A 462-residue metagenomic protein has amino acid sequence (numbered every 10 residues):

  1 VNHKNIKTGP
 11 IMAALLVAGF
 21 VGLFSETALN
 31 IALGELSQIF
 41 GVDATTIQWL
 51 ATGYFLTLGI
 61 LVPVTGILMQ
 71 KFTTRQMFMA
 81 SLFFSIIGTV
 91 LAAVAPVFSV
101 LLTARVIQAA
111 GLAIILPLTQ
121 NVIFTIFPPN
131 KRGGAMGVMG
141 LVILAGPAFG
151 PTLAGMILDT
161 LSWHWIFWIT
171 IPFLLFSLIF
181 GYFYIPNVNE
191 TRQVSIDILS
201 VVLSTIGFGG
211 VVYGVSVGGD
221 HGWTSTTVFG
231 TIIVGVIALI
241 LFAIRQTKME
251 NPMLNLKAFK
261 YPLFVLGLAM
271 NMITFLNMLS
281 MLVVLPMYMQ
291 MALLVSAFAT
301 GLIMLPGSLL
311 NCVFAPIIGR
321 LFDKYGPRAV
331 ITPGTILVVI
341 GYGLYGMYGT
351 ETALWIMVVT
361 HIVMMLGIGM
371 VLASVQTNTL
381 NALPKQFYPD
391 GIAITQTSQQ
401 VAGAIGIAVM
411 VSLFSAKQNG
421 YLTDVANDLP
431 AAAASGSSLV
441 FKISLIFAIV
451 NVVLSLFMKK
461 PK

Functional and structural regions predicted by a protein language model:
N2-H3, N130, L178-T205, T247-P262 (+2 more regions): Flexible interhelical linker loops that connect adjacent transmembrane helices in multi-pass membrane transporters
P10-F24, L29-L33, F40-G53, G66 (+9 more regions): 12-transmembrane solute porter fold
L56-I60, V90, L144, A148 (+5 more regions): Hydrophobic/small/kink-forming positions within alpha-helical transmembrane segments of polytopic membrane proteins
V62, G66-L199: Helix-loop-helix hairpins in multi-pass membrane proteins, especially solute transporters
V90-L91, M156, G209, Y213 (+2 more regions): Alpha-helical transmembrane segments of multipass membrane proteins
G181-I185, G214, G420-D424: Transmembrane alpha-helical segments of integral membrane proteins
N189-E190, T205-V228, A243-K248: Phenylalanine-glycine-rich, low-complexity intrinsically disordered regions, typified by the FG/GLFG repeat domains
L422-S435: Short, membrane-exposed interhelical loops at transmembrane-helix boundaries
